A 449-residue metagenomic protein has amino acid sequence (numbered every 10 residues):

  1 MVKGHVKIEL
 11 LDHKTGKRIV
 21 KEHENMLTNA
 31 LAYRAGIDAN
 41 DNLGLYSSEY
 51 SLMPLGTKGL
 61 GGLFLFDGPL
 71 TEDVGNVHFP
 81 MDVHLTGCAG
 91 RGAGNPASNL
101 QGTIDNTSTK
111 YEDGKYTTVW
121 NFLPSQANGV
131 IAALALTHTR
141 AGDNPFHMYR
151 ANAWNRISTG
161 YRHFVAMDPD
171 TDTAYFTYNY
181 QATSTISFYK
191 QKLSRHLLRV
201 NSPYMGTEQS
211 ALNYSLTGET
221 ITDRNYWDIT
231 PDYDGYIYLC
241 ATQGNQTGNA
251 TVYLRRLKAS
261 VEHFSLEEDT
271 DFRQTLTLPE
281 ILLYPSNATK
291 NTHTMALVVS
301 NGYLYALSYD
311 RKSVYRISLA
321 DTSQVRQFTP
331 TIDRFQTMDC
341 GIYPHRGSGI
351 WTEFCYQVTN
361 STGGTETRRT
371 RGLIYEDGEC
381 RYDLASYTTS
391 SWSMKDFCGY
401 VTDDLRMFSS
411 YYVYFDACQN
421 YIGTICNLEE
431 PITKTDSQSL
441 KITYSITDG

Functional and structural regions predicted by a protein language model:
M1-A132, T137-D232, Y236-I237, A241-S265 (+4 more regions): Small cysteine-rich, disulfide-bonded extracellular modules of the LU/uPAR three-finger superfamily and closely related
R199, G372-Y375: Acidic/His-leaning functional-site neighborhoods
T367-R368: Short helix-loop boundary/capping segments
